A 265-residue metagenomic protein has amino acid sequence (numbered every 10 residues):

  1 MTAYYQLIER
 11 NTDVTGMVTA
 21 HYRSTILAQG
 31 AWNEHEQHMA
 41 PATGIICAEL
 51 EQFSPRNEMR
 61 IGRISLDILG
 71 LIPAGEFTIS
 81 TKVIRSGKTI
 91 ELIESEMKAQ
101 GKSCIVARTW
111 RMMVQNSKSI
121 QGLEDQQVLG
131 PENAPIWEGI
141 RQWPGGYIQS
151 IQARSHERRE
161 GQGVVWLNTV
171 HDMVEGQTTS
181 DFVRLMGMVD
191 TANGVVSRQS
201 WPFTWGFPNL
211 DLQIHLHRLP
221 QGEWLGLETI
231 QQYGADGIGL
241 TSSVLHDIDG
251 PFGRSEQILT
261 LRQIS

Functional and structural regions predicted by a protein language model:
M1-S265: Terminal targeting signals and extreme-terminal segments of soluble enzymes
